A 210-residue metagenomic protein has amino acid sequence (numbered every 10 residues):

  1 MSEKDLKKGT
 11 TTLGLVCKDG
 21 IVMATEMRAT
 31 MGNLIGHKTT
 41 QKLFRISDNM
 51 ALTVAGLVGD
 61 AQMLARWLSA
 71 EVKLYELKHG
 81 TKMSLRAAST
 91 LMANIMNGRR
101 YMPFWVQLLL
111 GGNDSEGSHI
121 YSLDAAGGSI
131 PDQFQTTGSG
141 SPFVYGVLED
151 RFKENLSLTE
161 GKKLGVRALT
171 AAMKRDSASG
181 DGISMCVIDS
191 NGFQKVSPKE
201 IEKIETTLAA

Functional and structural regions predicted by a protein language model:
M1-A210: Long, low-complexity N-terminal extensions
